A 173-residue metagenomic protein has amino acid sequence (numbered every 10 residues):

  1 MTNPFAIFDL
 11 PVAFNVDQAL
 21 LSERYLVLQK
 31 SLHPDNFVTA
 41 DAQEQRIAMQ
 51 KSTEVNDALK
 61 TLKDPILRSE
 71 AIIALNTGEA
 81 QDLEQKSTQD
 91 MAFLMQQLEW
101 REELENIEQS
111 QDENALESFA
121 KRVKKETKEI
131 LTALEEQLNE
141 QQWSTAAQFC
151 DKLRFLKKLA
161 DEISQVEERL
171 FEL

Functional and structural regions predicted by a protein language model:
M1-L173: C-terminal accessory/regulatory regions appended to core domains
